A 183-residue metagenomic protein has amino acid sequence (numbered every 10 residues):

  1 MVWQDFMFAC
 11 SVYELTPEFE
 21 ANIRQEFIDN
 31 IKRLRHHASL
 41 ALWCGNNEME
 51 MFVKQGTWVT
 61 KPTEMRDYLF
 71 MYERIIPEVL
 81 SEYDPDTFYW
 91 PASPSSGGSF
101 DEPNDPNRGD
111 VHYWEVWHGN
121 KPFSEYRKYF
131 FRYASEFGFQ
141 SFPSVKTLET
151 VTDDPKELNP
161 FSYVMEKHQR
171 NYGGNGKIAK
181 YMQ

Functional and structural regions predicted by a protein language model:
M1-C10, E20-L42, Q169-Q183: Active-site-adjacent substrate/metal-binding segments within catalytic domains of carbohydrate-active enzymes
M1-E20, D86, E102-S124: Aromatic-lined substrate-binding rim segments of carbohydrate-active enzymes
V2-D5, G45, W90-P91, Y133-S135: Hydrophobic faces of well-ordered beta-strands that scaffold small-molecule active sites in alpha/beta enzyme cores
Y13-N104: Active-site neighborhood of glycoside hydrolase catalytic domains
N22-I23, K61-M65, R108-V111, A134 (+1 more regions): Short, low-complexity, polar/charged sequence segments that are solvent-exposed and flexible
E78-S81, G97-F100, E115-Q183: Substrate-binding clefts and catalytic carboxylate motifs of secreted carbohydrate-active enzymes
